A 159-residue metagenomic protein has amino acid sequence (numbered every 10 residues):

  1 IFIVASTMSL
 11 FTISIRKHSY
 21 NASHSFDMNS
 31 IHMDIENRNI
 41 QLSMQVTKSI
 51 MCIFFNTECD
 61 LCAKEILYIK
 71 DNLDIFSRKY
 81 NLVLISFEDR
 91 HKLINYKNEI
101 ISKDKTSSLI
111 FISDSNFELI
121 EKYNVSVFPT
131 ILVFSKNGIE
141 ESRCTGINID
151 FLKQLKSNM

Functional and structural regions predicted by a protein language model:
I1-I3: N-terminal Sec-pathway targeting helices
S9-L42, T106: N-terminal "domain-start" segment that seeds a small globular fold
Q41-E65, I69: Short active-site neighborhood of thiol/selenol oxidoreductases, capturing the structured segment around
F55-C59, D89, V127: Short pre-active-site segment immediately N-terminal to redox-active cysteine/selenocysteine motifs in thiol-based
A63-S102, N116-E121: Structural microenvironment flanking redox-active thiols in thiol-disulfide oxidoreductases
E65, Y123, S142-C144: Short hydrophobic alpha-helix segments
I75, V133-M159: Thiol-/selenol-based redox modules, centered on thioredoxin-like and closely related oxidoreductase domains
I100-L132: Short, internal strand/loop/helix patches that form the active-site neighborhood or redox-interaction surface
